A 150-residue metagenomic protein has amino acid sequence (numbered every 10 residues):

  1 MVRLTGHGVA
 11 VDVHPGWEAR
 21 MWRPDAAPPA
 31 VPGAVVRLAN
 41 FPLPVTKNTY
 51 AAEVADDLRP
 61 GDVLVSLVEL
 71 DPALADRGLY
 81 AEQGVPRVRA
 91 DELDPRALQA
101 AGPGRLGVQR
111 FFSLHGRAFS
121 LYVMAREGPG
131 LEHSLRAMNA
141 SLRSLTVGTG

Functional and structural regions predicted by a protein language model:
M1-L79: Secretory pathway targeting signatures of secreted, lumenal, and periplasmic proteins
A10, A90-P95, N139-L142: A general secondary-structure boundary signal
V13, V108, S141: Residues that flank catalytic or metal-binding motifs in active/ligand-binding sites
W17, S120-G150: Surface-exposed amphipathic alpha-helical segments
A19, R105-G107, V147: Generic detector of well-ordered secondary structure
A55-H133: Signature of long, low-cysteine stretches enriched in small and polar/charged residues
